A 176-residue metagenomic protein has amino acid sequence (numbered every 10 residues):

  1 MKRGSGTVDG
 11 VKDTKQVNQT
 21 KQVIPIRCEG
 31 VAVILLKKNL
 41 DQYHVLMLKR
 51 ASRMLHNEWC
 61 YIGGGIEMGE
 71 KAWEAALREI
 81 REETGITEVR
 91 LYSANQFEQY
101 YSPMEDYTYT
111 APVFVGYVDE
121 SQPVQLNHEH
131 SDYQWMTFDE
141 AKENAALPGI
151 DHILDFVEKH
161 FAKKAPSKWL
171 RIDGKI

Functional and structural regions predicted by a protein language model:
G4-S5, V11: Intrinsic disorder/low-complexity segments enriched in small, polar and charged residues
T14-V45: Conserved N-terminal beta-strand and adjoining loop/helix that marks the start of the Nudix/MutT-like hydrolase domain
I26-C28, L40, M54, D106-Y109 (+1 more regions): A generic fold-level signal
R27, G85-Q122: Active-site segment of metal-dependent pyrophosphate-handling enzymes, primarily the Nudix hydrolase catalytic core
L35-K37, K49, V113-Y117, T137: Short, well-ordered beta-strand micro-motif
Q42-E82: Conserved Nudix-box catalytic region and its N-terminal flanking loop in Nudix hydrolases and closely related
M54-H56, N127-I176: Nudix hydrolase/Nudix homology domain
C60, T108, W135: Short aromatic/basic micro-patch
